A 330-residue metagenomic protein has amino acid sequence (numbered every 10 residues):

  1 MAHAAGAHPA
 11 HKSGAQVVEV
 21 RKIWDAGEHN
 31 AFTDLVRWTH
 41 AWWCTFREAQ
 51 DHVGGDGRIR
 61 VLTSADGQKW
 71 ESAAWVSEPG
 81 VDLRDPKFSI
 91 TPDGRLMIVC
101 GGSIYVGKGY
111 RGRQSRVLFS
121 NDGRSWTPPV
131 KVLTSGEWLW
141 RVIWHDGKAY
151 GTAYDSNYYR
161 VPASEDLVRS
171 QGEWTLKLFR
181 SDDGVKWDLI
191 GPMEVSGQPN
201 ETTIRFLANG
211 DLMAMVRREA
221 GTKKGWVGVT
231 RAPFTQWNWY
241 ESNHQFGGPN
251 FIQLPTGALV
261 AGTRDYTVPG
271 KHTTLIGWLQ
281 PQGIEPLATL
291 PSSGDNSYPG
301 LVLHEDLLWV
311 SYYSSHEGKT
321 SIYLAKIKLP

Functional and structural regions predicted by a protein language model:
H3-A31, V36-L83, I90-D295, V302-P330: Beta-rich carbohydrate-recognition and catalytic domains
